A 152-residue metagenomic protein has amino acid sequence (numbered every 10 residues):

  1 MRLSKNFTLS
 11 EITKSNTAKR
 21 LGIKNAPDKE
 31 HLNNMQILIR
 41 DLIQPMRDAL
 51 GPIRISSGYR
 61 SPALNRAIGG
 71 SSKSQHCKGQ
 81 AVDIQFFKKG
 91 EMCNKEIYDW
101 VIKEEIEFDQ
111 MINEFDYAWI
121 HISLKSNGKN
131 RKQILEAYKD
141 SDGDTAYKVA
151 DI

Functional and structural regions predicted by a protein language model:
M1-R47, K139-I152: Extracytoplasmic cell-surface/polysaccharide-interacting catalytic and binding patches
I43-I68: Extended, low-complexity, intrinsically disordered C-terminal regulatory tails of eukaryotic serine/threonine kinases
G51, G79, I106: Structured loop/turn residues at beta-strand edges in well-structured enzyme cores
S56-S57, Q75, Q110-F115: Short beta-strand
A63-G79: Charged, often glycine-rich, active-site loop that binds/positions anionic groups
A81-I84: Catalytic and substrate-binding regions of cell-wall glycan-acting enzymes that process beta-1,4-linked
F86-I152: Catalytic cores and adjacent binding grooves of peptidoglycan-active enzymes
